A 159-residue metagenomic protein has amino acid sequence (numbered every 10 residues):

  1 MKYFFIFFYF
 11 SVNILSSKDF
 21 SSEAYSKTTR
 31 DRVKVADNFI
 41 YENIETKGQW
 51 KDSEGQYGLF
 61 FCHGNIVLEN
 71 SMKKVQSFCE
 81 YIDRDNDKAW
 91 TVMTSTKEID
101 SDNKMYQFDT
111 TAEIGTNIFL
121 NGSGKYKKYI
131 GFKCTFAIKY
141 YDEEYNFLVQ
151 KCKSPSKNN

Functional and structural regions predicted by a protein language model:
Y3-N13: Sec-dependent N-terminal signal peptides
S16-N159: Beta-strand-enriched cores of mature, soluble protein domains
